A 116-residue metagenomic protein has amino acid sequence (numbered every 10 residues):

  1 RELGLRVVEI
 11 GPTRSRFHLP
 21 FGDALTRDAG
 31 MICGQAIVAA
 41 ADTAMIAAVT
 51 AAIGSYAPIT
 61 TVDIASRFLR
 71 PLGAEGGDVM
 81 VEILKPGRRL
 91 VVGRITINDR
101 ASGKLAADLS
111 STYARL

Functional and structural regions predicted by a protein language model:
E2-I32: Catalytic strand-loop segment that frames the active site of acyl-thioester-processing enzymes
I32, A36, R89: Gly/Ser/Thr-rich beta-alpha loop segments that engage phosphate groups in nucleotides
Q35-S55: Active-site helix/loop of acyl-thioester processing domains in fatty-acid/polyketide metabolism, spanning hotdog-fold
A51, A57-I59, R70: Short, polar/acidic, helix-capping and beta-turn segments at strand->helix junctions that line the mouths
S55, P71-D78, L84-L116: HotDog/MaoC-like acyl-thioester-processing domains
D63: Long, contiguous binding/interaction regions
